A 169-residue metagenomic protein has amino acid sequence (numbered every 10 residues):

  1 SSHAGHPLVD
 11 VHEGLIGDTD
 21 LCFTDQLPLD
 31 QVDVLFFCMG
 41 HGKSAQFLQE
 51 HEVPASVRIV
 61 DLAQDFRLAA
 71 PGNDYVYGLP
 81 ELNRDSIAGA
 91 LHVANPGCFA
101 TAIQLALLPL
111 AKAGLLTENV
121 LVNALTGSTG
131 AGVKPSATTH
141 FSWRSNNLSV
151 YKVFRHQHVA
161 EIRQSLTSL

Functional and structural regions predicted by a protein language model:
S1-V153: N-terminal Rossmann-like NAD(P) cofactor-binding subdomain of oxidoreductases, focused on the glycine-rich
F154-L169: Oxyanion-binding "anion nests"
